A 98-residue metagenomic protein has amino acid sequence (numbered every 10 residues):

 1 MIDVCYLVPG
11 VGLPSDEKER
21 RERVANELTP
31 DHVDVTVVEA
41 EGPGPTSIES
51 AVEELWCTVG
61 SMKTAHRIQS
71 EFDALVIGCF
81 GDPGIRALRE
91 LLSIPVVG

Functional and structural regions predicted by a protein language model:
M1-V59: N-terminal glycine-rich anion-binding loop in soluble enzyme alpha/beta folds
P14, I85-R86: Glycine/Thr-rich phosphate-binding loops of Rossmann-like dinucleotide-binding domains
K18, A87-E90: Short amphipathic alpha-helical segments
L28, R86-A87: Short hydrophobic alpha-helices and adjacent helix-cap/hinge residues
D31-V33, F72-D73, I94: Short, well-ordered coil/turn segments that N-cap beta-strands
A51, L55-E71, G84: Short, well-structured alpha-helical segments in soluble
D73-C79: Periplasmic-binding protein-like
R89-G98: Short, acidic/small-residue loops that bind anionic groups at enzyme active sites
